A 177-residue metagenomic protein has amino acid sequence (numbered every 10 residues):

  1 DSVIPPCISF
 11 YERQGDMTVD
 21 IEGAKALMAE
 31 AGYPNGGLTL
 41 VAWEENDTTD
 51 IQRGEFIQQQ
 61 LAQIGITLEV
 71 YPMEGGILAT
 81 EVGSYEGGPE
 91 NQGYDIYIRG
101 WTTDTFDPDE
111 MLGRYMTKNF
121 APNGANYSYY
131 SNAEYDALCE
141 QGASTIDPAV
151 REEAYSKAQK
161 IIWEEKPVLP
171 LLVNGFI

Functional and structural regions predicted by a protein language model:
D1-I64, Y129-S131, A137-L138, V150 (+2 more regions): Append "and occasionally in soluble cytosolic enzymes with long acidic Gly/Pro-rich linkers
D1-V3, T39-W43, E69-P72, D95-G100 (+1 more regions): Structural recognition of the beta-strand scaffold that forms the well-ordered cores of secreted hydrolase catalytic
V3, R53-G54, P108-M111, V173: Short, solvent-exposed loop/turn and secondary-structure capping segments
I8, N46, G100-D104, G175-I177: Glycine-rich beta-alpha junction loops
Y11, D47-I51, I77-A79, D104-P108: Flexible loop/turn segments at secondary-structure boundaries
A26, T67-G83, E90-Q92, T103 (+1 more regions): Extracytoplasmic/peripheral linker and loop segments enriched in polar/acidic and small residues with frequent Thr/Pro
N35-G37, E90-G93: Short helix-terminating capping/connector loops at secondary-structure junctions
Q60, V82, Y94-I98: Extracytoplasmic/periplasmic substrate-binding proteins
